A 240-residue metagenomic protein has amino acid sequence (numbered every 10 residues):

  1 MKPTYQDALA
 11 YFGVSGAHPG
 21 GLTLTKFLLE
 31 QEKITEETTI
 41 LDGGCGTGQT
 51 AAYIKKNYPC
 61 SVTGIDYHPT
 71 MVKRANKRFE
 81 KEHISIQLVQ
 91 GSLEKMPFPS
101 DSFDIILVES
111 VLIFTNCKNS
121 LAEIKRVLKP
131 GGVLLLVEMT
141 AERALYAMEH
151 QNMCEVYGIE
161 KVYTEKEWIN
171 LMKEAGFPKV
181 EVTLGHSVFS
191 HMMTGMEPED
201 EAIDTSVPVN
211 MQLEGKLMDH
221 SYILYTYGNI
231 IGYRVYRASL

Functional and structural regions predicted by a protein language model:
F12, M139-I159: Short, glycine-/aromatic-enriched active-site segment of Class I SAM-dependent methyltransferases
H18-E36: Conserved alpha-helix/loop element of class I SAM-dependent methyltransferases that forms part of the SAM/SAH-binding
L41, T47-K95: Class I SAM-dependent methyltransferase SAM/SAH-binding core
E94-I105: A short acidic, Gly/Pro-enriched loop at the edge of an enzyme's catalytic core that lines a small-molecule cofactor
I105-C117: A short SAM/SAH-binding and catalytic strip from SAM-dependent methyltransferases
K118-V133: A short glycine-rich, Lys/Arg-flanked "PGG" loop and its adjoining helix->strand segment in the class I
E160-G176: Short alpha-helix
V182-L240: Conserved Class I S-adenosyl-L-methionine
